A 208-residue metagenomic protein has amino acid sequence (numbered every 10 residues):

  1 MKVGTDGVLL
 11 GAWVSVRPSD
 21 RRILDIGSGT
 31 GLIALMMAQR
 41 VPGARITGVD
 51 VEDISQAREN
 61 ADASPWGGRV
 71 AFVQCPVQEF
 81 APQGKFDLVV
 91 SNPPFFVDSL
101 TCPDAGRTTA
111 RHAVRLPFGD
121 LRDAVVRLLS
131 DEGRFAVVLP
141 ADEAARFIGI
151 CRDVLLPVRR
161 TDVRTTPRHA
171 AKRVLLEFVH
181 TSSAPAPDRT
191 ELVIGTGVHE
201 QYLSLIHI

Functional and structural regions predicted by a protein language model:
M1-V16: Conserved SAM-binding loop and adjacent beta-strand
M1-V3, G29-T30, R168-H169: Short glycine/threonine-rich catalytic loop with a Thr-x-Gly-x-Asp
V3, L116-R164, A171: Conserved Class I SAM-dependent methyltransferase catalytic core
L10, N92, L121, F178: Residue-level signal for inorganic ion chemistry
A12-P103: Conserved SAM/SAH cofactor-binding pocket of Class I
P93-D120, A124-R127: Mobile active-site "lid"/loop adjacent to the S-adenosyl-L-methionine
L156-E200: Class I S-adenosyl-L-methionine
I206-I208: Conserved small/polar residues in nucleotide/adenosyl-binding loops
